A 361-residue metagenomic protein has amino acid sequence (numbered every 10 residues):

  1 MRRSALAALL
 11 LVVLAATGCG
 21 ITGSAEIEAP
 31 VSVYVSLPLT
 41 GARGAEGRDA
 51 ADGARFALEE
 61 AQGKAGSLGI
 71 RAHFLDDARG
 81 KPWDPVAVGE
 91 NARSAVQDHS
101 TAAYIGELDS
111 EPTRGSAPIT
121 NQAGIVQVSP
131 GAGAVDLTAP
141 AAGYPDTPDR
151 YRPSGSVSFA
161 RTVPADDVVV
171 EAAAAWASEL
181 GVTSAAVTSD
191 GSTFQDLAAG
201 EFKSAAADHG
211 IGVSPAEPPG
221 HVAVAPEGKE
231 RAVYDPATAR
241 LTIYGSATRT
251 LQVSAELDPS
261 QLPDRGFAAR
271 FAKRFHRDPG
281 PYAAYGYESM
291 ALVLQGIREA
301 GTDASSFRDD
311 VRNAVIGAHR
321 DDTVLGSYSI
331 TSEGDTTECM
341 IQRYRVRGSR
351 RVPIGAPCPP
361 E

Functional and structural regions predicted by a protein language model:
R2-L6, V13, C19-E361: Extracytosolic ligand-binding ectodomains
